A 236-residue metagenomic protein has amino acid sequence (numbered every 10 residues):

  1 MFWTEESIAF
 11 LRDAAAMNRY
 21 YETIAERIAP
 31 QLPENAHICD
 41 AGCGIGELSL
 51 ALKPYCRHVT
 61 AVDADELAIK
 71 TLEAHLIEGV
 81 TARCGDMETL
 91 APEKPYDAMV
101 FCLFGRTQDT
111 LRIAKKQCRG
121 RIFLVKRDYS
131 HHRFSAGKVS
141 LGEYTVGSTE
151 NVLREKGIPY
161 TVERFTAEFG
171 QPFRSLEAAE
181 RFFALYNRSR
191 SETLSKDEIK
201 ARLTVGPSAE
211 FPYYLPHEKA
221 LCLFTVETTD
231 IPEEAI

Functional and structural regions predicted by a protein language model:
W3-Y20: Class I SAM-dependent methyltransferase Rossmann-like catalytic core, especially the SAM/SAH-binding loop
N18-N35: Conserved alpha-helix/loop element of class I SAM-dependent methyltransferases that forms part of the SAM/SAH-binding
N35-G44: Conserved class I S-adenosyl-L-methionine
I45-D86: Class I SAM-dependent methyltransferase SAM/SAH-binding core
D97-L111: A short SAM/SAH-binding and catalytic strip from SAM-dependent methyltransferases
R119-H132: Conserved beta-strand signature within the Rossmann-like core of class I S-adenosyl-L-methionine
E143-G157, T161-E163: Short alpha-helix
R164-I236: Conserved Class I S-adenosyl-L-methionine
